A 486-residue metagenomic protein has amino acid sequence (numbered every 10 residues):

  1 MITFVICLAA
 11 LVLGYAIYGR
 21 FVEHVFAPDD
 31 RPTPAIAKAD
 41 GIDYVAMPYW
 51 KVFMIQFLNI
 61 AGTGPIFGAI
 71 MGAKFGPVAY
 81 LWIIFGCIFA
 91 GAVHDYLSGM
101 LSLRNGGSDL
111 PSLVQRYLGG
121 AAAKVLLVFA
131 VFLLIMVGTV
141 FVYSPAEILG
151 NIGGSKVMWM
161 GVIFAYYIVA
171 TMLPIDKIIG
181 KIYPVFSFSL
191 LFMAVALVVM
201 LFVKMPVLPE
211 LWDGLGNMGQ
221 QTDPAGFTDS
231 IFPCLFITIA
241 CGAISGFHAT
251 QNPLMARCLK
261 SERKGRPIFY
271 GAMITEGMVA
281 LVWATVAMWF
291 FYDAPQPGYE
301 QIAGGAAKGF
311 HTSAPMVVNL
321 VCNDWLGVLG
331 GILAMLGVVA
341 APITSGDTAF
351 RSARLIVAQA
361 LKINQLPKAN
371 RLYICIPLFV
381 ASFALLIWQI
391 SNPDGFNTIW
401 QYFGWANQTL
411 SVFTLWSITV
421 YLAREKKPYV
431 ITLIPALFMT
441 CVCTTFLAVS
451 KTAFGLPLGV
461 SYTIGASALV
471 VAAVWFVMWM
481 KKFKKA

Functional and structural regions predicted by a protein language model:
I2-G19, G72-S102, P111, G331 (+1 more regions): Extracellular loop-to-transmembrane helix junctions
C7-I17, A130, L134-G138, A170 (+4 more regions): Selective recognition of specific alpha-helical transmembrane segments in multi-pass small-molecule
A10-I66, K264: Membrane-interface "cap" regions at the ends of multi-pass membrane proteins
A10-L11, A90-G106, L110-P174, A240-I244 (+2 more regions): Helix-loop-helix module between adjacent transmembrane segments
M47-G64, M200-V207, N217-W283, L333-S345: Hydrophobic, membrane-embedded alpha-helices of multi-pass small-molecule transporters
A123-L127, V131, M158-G161, G271-A280 (+6 more regions): Loop-to-transmembrane helix boundary motifs in multi-pass membrane proteins
G138-V142, A146-G161, A170-T171, L190-Q221 (+2 more regions): Hydrophobic alpha-helical segments and their helix-loop junctions in multi-pass secondary transporters
F202-W212, Y270-L320, I390-D394: Extracellular/periplasmic helix-exit of transmembrane alpha-helices
